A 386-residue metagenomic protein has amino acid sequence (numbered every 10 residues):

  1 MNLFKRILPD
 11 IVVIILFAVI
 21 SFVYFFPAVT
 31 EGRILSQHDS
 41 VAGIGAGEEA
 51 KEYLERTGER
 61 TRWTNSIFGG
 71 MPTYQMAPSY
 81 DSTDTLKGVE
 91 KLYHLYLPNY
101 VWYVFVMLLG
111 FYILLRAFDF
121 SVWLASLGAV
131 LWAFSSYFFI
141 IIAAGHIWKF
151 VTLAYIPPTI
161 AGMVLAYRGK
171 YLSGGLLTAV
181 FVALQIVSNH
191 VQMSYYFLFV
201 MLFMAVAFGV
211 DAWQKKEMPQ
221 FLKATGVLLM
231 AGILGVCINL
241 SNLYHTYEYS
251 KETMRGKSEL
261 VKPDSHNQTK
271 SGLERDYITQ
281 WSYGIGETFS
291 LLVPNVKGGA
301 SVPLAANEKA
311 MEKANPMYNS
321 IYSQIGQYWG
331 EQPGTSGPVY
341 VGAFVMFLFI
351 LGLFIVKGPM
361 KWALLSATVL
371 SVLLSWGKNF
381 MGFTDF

Functional and structural regions predicted by a protein language model:
M1-F25, K223-G232, I350: Start-transfer (signal-anchor) and selected internal transmembrane alpha helices of multi-pass inner/ER membrane
N2, R6, G88-Y100, S121 (+9 more regions): Membrane-helix interfacial "entry" motifs
K5-L8, W213-G226, E308-S323, L348-K378: Membrane-interface helix-loop-helix junctions at transmembrane boundaries of multi-pass membrane enzymes, predominantly
S21-L114, F118, V130-L153, N267-V341 (+1 more regions): Membrane-interface coil-to-helix junctions
F25, V29-R33, G169, H190 (+4 more regions): Transmembrane helix-loop junctions in multipass membrane proteins, especially transporters and channels
T30-G32, S173, C237-K257, G299-A300 (+1 more regions): Acidic/polar loop patches that form or flank catalytic/metal-binding clefts of enzymes that bind anionic ligands
G110-A117, W123-D211, A224-T246: Membrane-embedded helix bundles of polyisoprenyl
K223-Y283: Polar, glycine-rich mid-to-C-terminal structural blocks that act as macromolecule-binding/assembly scaffolds
